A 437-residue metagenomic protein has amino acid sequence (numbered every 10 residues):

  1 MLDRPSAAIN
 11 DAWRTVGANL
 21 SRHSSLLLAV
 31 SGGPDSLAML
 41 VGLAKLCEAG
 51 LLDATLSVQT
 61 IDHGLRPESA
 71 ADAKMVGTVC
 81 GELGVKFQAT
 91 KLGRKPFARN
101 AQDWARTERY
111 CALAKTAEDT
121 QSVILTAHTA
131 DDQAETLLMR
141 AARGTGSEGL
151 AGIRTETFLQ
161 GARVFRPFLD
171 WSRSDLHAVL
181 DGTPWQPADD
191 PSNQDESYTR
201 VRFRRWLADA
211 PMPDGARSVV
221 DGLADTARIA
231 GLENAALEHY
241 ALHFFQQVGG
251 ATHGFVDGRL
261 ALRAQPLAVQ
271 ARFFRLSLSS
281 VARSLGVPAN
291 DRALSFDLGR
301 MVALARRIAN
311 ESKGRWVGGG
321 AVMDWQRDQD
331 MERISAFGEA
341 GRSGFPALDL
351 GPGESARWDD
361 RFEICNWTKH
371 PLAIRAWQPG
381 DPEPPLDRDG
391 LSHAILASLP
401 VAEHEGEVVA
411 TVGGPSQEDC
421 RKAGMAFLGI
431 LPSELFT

Functional and structural regions predicted by a protein language model:
M1-A210: Core alpha/beta nucleotide-donor-binding catalytic domains of modification enzymes
I9-W13, G17-L27, S31-P34, L92-R94 (+3 more regions): AMP-forming adenylation/ATP pyrophosphatase catalytic core
R143, L169, A208, M212 (+2 more regions): Non-catalytic alpha-helical coupling and interface elements of nucleotide-dependent molecular machines and regulators
D190-Q194, R217-V220, G286-D291: Short, surface-exposed loop/turn segments at secondary-structure junctions
R202-W206, G222, F273: A general alpha-helix detector
A210-G222: Inter-helical turn/loop segments and adjacent helix faces that build the functional surface of alpha-helical bundle
